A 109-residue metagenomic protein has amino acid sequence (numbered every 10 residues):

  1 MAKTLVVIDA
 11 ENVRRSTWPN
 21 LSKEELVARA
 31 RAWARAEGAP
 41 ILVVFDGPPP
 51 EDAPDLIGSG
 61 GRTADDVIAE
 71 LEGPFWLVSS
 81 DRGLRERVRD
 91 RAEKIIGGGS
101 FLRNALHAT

Functional and structural regions predicted by a protein language model:
K3-I8, N12-T109: Nuclease catalytic cores that cleave nucleic-acid phosphodiester bonds, predominantly acidic two-metal-ion
